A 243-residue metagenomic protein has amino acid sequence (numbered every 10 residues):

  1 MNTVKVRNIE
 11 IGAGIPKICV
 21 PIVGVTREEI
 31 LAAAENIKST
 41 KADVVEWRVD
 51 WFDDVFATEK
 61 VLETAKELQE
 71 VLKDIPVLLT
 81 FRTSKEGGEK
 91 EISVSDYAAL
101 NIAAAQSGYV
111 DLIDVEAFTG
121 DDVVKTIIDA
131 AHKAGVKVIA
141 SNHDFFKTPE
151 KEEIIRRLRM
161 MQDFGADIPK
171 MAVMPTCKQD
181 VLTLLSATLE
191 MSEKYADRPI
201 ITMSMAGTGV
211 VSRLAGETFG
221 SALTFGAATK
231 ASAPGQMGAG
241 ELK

Functional and structural regions predicted by a protein language model:
M1-K5, V94, G235-K243: Short N-terminal or domain-adjacent regulatory/targeting segments
M1-R7, G14-I18, A196-P199, F219-L223: Generic structural motif recognizing short loop/turn segments at the entrances and edges of beta-strands
N2-V4, G12-K133, H143-K147: Active-site beta->alpha loop and helix N-cap motifs at the rims of alpha/beta catalytic domains
V6, E67-L68, D96, E152-Q162: Short N-terminal signal/transit or membrane-insertion segments and the immediately adjacent low-complexity/disordered
R7-I9, R213: A generic local secondary-structure boundary/capping motif
I102, L112, A117-K243: Catalytic alpha/beta core domains of metabolic enzymes, predominantly
